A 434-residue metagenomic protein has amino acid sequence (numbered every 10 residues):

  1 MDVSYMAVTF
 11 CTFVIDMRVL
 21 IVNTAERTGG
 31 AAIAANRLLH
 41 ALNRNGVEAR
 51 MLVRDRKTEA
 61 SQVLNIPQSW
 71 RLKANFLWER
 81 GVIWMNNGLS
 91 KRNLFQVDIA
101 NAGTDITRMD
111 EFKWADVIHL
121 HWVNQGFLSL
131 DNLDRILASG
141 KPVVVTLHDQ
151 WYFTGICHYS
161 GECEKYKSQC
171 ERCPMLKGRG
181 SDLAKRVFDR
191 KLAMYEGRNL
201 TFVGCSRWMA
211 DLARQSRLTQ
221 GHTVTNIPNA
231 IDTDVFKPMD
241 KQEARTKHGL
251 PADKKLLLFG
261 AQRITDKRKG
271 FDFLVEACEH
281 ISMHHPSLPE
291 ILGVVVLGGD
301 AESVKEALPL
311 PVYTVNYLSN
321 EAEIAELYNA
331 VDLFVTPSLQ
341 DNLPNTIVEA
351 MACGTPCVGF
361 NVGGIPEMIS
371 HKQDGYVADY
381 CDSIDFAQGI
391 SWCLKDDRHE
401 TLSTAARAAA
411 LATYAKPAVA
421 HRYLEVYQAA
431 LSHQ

Functional and structural regions predicted by a protein language model:
T154-Y159, G178-V224, I231-V235, K241: A short, active-site helix/loop in glycosyltransferases that binds the activated sugar's phosphate group
P251-K269, V275-E279: Conserved donor-binding/catalytic core segment of Leloir-type glycosyltransferases
H285-I291, V296-A325: Nucleotide-activated donor-binding/catalytic signature segment of Leloir-type glycosyltransferases, i.e., the conserved
E326-V331: Short alpha-helical donor nucleotide-sugar binding micro-motif in glycosyltransferases
L339: Aromatic "clamp/platform" in nucleotide-sugar-dependent glycosyltransferases that forms part of the donor/acceptor
P356-G359: Short hydrophobic beta-strand element within catalytic cores of glycosyltransferases and related nucleotide-activated
H371-K372, Y376-S383, W392-D397: Conserved acidic donor-binding segment of nucleotide-sugar-dependent glycosyltransferases
R398-T413, V419-E425: A short, well-ordered alpha-helix in the C-terminal region of glycosyltransferases
